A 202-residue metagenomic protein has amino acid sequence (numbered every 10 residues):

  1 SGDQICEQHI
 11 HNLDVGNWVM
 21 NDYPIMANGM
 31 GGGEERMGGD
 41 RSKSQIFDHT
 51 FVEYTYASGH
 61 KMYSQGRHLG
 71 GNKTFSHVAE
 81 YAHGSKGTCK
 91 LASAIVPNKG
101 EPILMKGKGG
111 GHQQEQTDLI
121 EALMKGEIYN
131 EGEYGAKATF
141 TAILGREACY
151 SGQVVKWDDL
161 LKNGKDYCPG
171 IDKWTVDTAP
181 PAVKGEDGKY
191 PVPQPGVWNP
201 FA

Functional and structural regions predicted by a protein language model:
S1-A202: Contiguous beta-strand/loop segments that form the cofactor/metal-binding neighborhood of enzyme cores
